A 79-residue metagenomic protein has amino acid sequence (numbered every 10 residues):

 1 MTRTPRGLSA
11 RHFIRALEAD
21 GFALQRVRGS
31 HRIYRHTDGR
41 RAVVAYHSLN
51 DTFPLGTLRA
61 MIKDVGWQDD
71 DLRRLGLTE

Functional and structural regions predicted by a protein language model:
M1-R28: N-terminal first-folded block
T2, H47, M61: Generic anion/oxyanion-binding catalytic loop in active/binding sites
T4, R40, Q68: Glycine-rich, flexible loop/turn motifs
R11, I33, A60: Short, electropositive, low-hydrophobicity segments enriched in small/polar residues
I14, V43-V44, M61: Hydrophobic aliphatic residue packing
L24-G56: A short, structured beta-strand/loop element
N50-E79: C-terminal structural segments of small proteins and small subunits
